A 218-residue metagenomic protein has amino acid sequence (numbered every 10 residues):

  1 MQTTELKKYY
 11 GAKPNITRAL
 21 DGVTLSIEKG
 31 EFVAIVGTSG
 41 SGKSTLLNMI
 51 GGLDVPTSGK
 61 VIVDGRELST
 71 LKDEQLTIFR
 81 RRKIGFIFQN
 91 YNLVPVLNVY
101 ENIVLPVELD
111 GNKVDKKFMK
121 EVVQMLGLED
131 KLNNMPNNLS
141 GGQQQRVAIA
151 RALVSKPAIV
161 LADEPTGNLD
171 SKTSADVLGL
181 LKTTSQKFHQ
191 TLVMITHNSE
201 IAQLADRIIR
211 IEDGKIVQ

Functional and structural regions predicted by a protein language model:
M1-I211: ABC family nucleotide-binding domain
